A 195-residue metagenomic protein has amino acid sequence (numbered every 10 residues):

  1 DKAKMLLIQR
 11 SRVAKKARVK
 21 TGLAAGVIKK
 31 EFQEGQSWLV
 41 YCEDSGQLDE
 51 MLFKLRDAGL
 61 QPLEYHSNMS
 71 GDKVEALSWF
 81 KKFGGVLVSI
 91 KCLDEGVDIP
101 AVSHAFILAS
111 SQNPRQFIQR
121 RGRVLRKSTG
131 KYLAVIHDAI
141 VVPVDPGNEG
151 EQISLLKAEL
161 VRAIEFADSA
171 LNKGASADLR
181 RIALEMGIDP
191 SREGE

Functional and structural regions predicted by a protein language model:
D1-L23, V27-F53: Conserved strand-helix element at the start of the C-terminal RecA-like helicase core
V27-E31, L55, F80, V124-K127: Hydrophobic helix-cap positions at the C-terminus of alpha-helices in RecA-like/P-loop ATPase nucleotide-binding cores
S37-Y41, Q47-V97: Conserved helicase ATPase core of P-loop NTP-dependent helicases/translocases
E43, S67, S110, A139-V141: Cofactor-binding loop segments of dinucleotide-utilizing enzymes, especially the Rossmann-like FAD- and NAD(P)+-binding
G71-L77, P114-R121: Short, charged, surface-exposed secondary-structure boundary motifs
V86-S89, E95-S111, Q116-Q119, L133-A139: A short beta-strand element within the Helicase C-terminal
R115-R121, R126-G194: A conserved SF2-helicase RecA2
